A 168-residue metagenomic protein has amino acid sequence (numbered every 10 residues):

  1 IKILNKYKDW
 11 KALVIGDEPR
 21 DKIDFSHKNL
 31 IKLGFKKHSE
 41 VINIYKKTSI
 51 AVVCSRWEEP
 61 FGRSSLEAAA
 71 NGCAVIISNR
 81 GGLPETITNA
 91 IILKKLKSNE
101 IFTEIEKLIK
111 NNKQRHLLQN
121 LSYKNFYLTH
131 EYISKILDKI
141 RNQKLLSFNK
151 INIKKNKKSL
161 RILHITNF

Functional and structural regions predicted by a protein language model:
W10-I23: Glycosyltransferase donor-sugar binding loop
D21-I42: Nucleotide-activated donor-binding/catalytic signature segment of Leloir-type glycosyltransferases, i.e., the conserved
I23-D24, R80-L93: Short acidic/histidine- and often glycine-rich active-site loop of Leloir-type glycosyltransferases that engages
I42, S65-A70, P84-E85: Short alpha-helical segment that forms part of, or immediately flanks, the ligand-binding pocket in carbohydrate-active
K46-P60, C73: Acidic donor-binding loop of glycosyltransferase active sites
R56, C73, I77-P84, L96: Short glycine-rich donor-binding/catalytic loop of glycosyltransferases that coordinates the nucleotide-sugar
A90-N99, K107-N112: Conserved acidic donor-binding segment of nucleotide-sugar-dependent glycosyltransferases
N112-N149: A charged, aromatic-enriched C-terminal amphipathic alpha-helix characteristic of glycosyltransferases across folds
